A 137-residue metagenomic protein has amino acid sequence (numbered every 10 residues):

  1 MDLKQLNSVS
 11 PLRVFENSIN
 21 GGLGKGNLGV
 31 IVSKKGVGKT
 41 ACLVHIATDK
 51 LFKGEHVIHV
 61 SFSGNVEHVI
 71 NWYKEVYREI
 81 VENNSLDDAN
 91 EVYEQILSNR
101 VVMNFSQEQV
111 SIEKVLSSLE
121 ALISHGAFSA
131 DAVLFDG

Functional and structural regions predicted by a protein language model:
M1-K4: Charged, amphipathic alpha-helical linker segments immediately N-terminal to NTP-binding catalytic cores
V9-G22: Pre-Walker A adenine-sensing motif
P11, N65, S111-V115: Helical mechanochemical/support elements of P-loop NTPase systems and associated helical scaffolds
I19-G26, D49: Phosphate-binding P-loop
G29-V32: Short hydrophobic/aromatic beta-strand immediately N-terminal to the Walker A/P-loop
K35: The conserved Walker
T40-M103: Conserved P-loop
R100-G137: Phosphate-binding/switch loop-helix module in NTP-utilizing enzymes
